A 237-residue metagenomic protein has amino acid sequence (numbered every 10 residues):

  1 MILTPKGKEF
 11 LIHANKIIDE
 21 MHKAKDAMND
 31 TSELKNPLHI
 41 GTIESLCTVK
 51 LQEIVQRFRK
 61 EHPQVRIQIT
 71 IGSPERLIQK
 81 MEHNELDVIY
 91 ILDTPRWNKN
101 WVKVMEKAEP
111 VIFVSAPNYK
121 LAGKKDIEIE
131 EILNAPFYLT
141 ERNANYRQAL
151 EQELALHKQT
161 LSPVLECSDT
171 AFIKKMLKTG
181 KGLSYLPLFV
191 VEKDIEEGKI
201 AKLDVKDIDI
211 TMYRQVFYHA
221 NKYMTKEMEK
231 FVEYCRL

Functional and structural regions predicted by a protein language model:
I2-D30: Alpha-helical "hinge/linker" immediately C-terminal to small N-terminal DNA-binding modules
K35-W97: Central regulatory/effector-binding core of bacterial HTH transcription factors
K50, A201-L237: A late-sequence structural motif
V55-E61, E130, R147-T160: Ligand-binding cleft/hinge of the Venus flytrap
S73-I78, E82-L86, L92, E151-K202: Hydrophobic hinge/microswitch elements
N100-F137: Flexible hinge/capping segments at coil-to-helix
V102-I112, E197-T211: Short beta-strand->loop
A122, P136-H157, M224-M228, V232: Secondary-structure junction motif
